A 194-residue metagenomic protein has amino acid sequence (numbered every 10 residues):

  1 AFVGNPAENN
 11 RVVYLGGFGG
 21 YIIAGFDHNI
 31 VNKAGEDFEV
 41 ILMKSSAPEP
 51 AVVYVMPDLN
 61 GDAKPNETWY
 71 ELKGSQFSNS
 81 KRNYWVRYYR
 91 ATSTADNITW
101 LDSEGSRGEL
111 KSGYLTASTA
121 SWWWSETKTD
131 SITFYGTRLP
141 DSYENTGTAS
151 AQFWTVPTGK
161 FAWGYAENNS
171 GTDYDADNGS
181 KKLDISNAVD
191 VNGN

Functional and structural regions predicted by a protein language model:
A1-A51, L59, T68-N194: A domain-level signal for the mature, folded cores of soluble proteins
M56-D62: Short loop/turn segments immediately following beta-strands, especially the blade-tip and inter-blade linker loops
